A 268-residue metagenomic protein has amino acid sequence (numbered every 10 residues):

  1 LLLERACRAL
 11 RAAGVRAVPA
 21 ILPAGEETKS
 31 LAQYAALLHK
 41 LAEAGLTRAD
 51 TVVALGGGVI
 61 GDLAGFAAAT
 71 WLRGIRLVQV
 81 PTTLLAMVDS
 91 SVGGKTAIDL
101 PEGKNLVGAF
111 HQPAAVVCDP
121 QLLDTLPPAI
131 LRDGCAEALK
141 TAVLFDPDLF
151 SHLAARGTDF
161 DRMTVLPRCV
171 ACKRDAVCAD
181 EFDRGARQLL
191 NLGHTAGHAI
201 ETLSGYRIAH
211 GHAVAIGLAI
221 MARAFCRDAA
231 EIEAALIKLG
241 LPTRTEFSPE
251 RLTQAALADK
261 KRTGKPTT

Functional and structural regions predicted by a protein language model:
L1-T51: ATP/NTP phosphate-donor binding region
V59-F66, M87-V88, H198-A199: Short glycine/serine/threonine-rich phosphate/pyrophosphate-binding segments that cradle anionic phosphate groups
L63-G74, L203-Y206, R223-A224: Alpha-helix C-terminal capping segments
F66-R156: A glycine/threonine-rich phosphate-anchoring loop and its flanking beta-alpha core in nucleotide/phosphate-binding
I130, A136-A138, R227-T268: C-terminal charged capping/lid subdomain of soluble metabolic enzymes
A154-S204: Oxyanion-binding "anion nests"
N191, T195-A234: Internal helical hairpin/lid segments
